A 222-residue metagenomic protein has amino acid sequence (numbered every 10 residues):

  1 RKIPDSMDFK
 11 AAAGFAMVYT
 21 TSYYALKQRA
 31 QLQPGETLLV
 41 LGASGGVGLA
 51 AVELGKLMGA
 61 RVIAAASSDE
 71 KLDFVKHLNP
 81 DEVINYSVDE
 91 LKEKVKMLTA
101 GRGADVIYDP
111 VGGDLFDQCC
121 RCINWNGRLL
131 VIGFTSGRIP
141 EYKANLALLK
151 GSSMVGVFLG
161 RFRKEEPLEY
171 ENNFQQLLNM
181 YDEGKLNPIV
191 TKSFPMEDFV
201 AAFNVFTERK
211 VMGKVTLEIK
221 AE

Functional and structural regions predicted by a protein language model:
D5-D8, Q31-T37, G101-R102: Short helix-loop-beta connector
A13-D89: Mid-domain Rossmann-like dinucleotide-binding core that forms the NAD(H)/NADP(H) cofactor-binding site
G35, P80, G103-A104, L186 (+1 more regions): Local beta-strand N-terminus motif with an aromatic residue
E90-G101: Short amphipathic alpha-helix with an adjacent loop that forms part of the alpha/beta core around
R102-Y108, G127-R128: Short SAM/SAH-binding signature in class I
D114-K185, E218-E222: Glycine-rich phosphate-binding loop and adjacent beta-alpha segment of Rossmann(oid) nucleotide-cofactor-binding
L178, E183-K192, V200-E222: C-terminal capping/lid region of NAD(P)-dependent oxidoreductase domains
